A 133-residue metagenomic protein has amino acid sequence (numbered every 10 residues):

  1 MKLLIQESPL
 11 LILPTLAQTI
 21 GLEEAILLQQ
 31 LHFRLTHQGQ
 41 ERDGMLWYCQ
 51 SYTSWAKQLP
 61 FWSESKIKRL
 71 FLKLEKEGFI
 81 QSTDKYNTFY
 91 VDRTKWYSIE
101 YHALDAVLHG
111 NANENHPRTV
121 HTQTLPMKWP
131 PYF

Functional and structural regions predicted by a protein language model:
M1-A25, H37-L46, Q58: Positively charged, structured surface patches that bind polyanionic biopolymers
I12-T15, F79, A103: Exposed alpha-helical structural elements
L22, S82-K85, D105-G110: Long, compositionally biased, intrinsically disordered segments
L35-K95: Winged helix-turn-helix DNA-binding recognition segment
L72, E100-F133: Charged low-complexity intrinsically disordered patches
